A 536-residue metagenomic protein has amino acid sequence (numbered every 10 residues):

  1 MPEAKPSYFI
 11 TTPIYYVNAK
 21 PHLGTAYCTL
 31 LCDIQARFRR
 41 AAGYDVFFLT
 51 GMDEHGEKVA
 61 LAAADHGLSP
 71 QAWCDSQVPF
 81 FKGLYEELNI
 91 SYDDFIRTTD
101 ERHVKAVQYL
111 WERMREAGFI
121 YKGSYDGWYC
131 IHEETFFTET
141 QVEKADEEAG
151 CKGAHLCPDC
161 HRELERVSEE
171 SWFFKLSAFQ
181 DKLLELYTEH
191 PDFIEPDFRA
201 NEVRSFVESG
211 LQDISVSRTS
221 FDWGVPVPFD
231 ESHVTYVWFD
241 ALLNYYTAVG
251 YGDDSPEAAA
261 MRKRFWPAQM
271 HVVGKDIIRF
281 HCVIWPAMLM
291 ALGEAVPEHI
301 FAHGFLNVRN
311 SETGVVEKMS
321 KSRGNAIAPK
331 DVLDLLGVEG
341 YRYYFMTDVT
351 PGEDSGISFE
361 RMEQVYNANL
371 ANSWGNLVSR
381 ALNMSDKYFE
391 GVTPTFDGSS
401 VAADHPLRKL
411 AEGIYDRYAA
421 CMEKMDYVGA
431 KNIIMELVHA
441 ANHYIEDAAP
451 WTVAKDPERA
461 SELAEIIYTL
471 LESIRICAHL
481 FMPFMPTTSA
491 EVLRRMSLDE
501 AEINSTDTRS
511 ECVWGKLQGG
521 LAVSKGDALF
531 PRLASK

Functional and structural regions predicted by a protein language model:
M1-S7, F47, G123-W128, H132 (+6 more regions): Basic, alpha-helical terminal appendages of large translation-related enzymes
P2-T50, R97, R102-A106, D159-K387 (+1 more regions): Structured secondary-structure scaffolds
A62-D75, E147: A charged helix-plus-loop insertion that forms the helical arch/lid used to bind and gate nucleic-acid substrates
Q77-F95: A glycine-rich helix N-cap at a beta->alpha junction
T99-F119, Y129: Feature captures the FAD/FMN-dependent oxidoreductase FAD-binding
A117-Q180, L184: Cys/His-rich short segments
T350-E353, I357-R361, Y366, A381-S399 (+1 more regions): Long, amphipathic alpha-helical stalk/connector segments used for oligomerization, subunit docking, or mechanical
A371, G375, R408, E412 (+4 more regions): Generic structural concept
